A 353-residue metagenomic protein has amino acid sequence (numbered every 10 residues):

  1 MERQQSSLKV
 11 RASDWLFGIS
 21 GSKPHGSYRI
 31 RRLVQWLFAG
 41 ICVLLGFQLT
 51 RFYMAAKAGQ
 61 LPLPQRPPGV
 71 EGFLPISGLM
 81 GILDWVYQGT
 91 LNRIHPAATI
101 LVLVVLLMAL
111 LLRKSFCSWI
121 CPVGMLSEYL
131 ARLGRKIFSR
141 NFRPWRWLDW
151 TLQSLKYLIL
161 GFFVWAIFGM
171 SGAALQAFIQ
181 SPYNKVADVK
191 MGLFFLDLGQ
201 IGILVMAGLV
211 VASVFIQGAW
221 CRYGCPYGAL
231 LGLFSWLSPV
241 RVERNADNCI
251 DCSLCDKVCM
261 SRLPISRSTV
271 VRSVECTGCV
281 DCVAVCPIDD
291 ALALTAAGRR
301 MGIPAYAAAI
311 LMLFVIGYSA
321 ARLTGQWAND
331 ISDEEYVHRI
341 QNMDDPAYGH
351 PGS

Functional and structural regions predicted by a protein language model:
M1-K257, I265-S268, V274, A284 (+1 more regions): Non-ligating segments of multi-cofactor redox enzymes
